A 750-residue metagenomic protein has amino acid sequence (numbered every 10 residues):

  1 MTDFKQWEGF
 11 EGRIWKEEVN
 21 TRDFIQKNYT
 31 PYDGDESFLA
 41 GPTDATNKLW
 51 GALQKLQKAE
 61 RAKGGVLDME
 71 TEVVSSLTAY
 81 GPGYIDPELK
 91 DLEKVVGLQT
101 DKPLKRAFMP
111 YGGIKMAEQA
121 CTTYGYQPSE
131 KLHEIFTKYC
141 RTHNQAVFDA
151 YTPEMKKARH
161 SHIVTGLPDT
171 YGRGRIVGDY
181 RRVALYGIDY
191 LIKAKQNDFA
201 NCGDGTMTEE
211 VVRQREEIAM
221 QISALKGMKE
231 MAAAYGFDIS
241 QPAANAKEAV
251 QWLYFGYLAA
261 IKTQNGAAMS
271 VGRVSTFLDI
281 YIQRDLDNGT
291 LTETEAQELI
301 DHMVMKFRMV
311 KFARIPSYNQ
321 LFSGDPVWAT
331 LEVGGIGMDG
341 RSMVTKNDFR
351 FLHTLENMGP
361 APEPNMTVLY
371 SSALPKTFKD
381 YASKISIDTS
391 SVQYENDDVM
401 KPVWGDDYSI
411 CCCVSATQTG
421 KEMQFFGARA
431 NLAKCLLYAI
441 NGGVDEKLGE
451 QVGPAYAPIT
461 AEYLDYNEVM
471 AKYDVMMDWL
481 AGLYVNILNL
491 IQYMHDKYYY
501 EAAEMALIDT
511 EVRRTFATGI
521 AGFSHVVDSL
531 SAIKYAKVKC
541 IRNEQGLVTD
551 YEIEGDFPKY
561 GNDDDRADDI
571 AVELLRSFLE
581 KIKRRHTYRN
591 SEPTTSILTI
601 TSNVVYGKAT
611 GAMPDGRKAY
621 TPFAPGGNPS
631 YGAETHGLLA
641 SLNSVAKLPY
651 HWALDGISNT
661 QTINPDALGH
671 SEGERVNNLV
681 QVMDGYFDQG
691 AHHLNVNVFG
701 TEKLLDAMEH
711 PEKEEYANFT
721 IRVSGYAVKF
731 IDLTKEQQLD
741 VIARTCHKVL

Functional and structural regions predicted by a protein language model:
T2-L750: Conserved catalytic cores of very large enzyme subunits
